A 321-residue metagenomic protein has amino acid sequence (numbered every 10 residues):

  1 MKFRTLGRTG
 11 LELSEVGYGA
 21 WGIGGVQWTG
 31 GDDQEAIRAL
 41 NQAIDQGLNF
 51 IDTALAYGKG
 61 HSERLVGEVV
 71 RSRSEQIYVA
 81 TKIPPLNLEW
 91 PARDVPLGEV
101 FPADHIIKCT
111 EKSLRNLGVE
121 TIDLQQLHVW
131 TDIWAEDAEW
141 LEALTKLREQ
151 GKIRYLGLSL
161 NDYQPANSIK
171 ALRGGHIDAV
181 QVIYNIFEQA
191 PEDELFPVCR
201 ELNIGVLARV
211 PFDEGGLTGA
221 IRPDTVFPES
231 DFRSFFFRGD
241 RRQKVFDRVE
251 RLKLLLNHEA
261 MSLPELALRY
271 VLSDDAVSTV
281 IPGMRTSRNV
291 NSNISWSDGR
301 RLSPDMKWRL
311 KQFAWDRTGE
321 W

Functional and structural regions predicted by a protein language model:
M1-I77: N-terminal binding-site loop/beta-alpha segment at the start of enzyme catalytic domains that lines or forms
L6, Y18, A36, I51 (+11 more regions): Conserved, mostly hydrophobic/aromatic
W21-Q34, A92-H105, W130: Active-site mouth loops of central-metabolism enzymes
G30-A43, F101-L117, D162-A171: Short, acidic/polar
K59, W130-W321: Beta/alpha (TIM)-barrel catalytic core signal, keyed to glycine-rich beta->alpha loops juxtaposed to Asp/Glu that bind
Q76-L88: A short, structured active-site edge motif that brings together acidic residues
N87-P91, L217: Short acidic/His/Gly/Ser-rich catalytic and metal-binding motifs that mark active-site loops of diverse hydrolases
L114-I133: Active-site groove signature of glycoside hydrolases
